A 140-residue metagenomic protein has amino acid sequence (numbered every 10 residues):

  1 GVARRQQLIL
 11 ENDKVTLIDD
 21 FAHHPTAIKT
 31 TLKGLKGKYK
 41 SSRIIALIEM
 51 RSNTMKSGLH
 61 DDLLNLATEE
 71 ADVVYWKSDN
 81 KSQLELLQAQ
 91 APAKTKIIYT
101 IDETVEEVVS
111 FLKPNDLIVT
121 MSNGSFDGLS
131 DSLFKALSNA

Functional and structural regions predicted by a protein language model:
G1-A140: ATP-dependent carboxylate-amine ligase
